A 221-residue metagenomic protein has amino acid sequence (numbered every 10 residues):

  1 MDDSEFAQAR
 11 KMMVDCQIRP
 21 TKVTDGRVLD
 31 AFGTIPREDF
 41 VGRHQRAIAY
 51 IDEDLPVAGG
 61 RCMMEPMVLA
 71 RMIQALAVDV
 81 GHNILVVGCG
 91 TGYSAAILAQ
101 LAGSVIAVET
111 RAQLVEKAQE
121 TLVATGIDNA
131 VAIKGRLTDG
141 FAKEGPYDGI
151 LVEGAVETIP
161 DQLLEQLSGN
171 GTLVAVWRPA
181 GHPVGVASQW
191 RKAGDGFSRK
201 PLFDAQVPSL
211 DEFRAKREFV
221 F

Functional and structural regions predicted by a protein language model:
M1-V86, Y93-I97, L101, L114-D128 (+1 more regions): Class I SAM-dependent transferase core
A77-F197: Conserved nucleotide-cofactor-binding alpha/beta core module
